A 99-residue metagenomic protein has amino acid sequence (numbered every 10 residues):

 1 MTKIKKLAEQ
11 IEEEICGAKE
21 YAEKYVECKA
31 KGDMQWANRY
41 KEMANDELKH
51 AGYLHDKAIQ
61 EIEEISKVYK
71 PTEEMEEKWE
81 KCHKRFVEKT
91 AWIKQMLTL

Functional and structural regions predicted by a protein language model:
M1-L99: Non-heme di-metal
